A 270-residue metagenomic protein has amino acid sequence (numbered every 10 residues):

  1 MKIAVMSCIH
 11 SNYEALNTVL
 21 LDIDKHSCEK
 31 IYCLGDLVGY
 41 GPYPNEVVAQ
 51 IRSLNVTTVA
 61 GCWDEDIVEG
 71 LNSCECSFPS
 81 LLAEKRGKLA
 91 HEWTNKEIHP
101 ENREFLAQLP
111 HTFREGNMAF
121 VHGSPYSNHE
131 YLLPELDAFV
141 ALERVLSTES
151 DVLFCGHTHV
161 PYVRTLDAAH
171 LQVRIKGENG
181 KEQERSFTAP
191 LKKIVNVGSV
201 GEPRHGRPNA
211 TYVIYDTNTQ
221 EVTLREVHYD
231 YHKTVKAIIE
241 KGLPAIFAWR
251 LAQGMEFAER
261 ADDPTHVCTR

Functional and structural regions predicted by a protein language model:
M1-I3, F113-F120, T188-I194: Beta-strand-turn-beta hairpins that frame and shape the catalytic cleft of phosphate-ester-processing enzymes
M1-V56: N-terminal active-site segment of His-dependent metallophosphoesterases
M6-S7, I31-D36, Y40, T57-C62 (+4 more regions): Active-site neighborhood of phospho(di)ester-bond hydrolases with catalytic His/Asp-centered motifs
L37-L54, I67-P79, Y131, R164-L166 (+1 more regions): Metal-dependent catalytic neighborhoods of phosphoester/phosphodiester hydrolases
L54-M118, S127, Y131-E149: Active-site neighborhood of divalent metal-dependent phosphoester bond hydrolases
T112-R114, P161-T165, T211-Y215: Short beta-strand scaffold segments in enzyme catalytic cores
A138-F139, E143-V173: Hydrophobic, aromatic-enriched interface-forming segments
A168-R270: Acidic, His/Gly-rich catalytic cores of divalent-metal-dependent hydrolytic chemistry
